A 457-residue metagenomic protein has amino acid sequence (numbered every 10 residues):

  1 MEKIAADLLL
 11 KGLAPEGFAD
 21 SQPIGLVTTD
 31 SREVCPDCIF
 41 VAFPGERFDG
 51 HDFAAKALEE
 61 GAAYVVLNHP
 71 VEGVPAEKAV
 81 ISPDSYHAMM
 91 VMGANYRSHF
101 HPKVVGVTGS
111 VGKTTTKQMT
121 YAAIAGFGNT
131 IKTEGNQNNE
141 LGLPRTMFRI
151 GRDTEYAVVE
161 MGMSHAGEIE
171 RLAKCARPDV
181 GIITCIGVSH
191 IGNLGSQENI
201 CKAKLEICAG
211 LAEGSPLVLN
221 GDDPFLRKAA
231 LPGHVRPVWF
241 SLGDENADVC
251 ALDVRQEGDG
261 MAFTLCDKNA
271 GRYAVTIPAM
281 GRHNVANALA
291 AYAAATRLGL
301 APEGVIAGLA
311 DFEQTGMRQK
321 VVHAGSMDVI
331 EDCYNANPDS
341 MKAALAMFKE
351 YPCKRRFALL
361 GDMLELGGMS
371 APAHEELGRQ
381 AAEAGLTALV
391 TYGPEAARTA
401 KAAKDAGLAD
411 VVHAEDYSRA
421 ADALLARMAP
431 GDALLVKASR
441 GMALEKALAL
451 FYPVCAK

Functional and structural regions predicted by a protein language model:
M1-V91, Y351-C353, R379-Q380, A384-P394: N-terminal leader/targeting and accessory segments in enzymes
C38, A57, M92, V107 (+12 more regions): Residue-level signal for inorganic ion chemistry
G45-F48, T315, C333-A406, K457: Active-site beta-alpha connecting loops in nucleotide-dependent enzymes
L67, V71-P75, I182-D328, C353-K354 (+3 more regions): Acidic, Mg2+-coordinating active-site environments of NTP-dependent enzymes
A79-D84, V411-A420: Short acidic-hydrophobic, aromatic-tinged amphipathic segments that line or gate anion-handling sites
A88-L217, G221, F225-G233, A426 (+1 more regions): Phosphate-binding loop of NTP-binding sites
V107, G316-R318, G441-A449, K457: ATP-dependent carboxylate/acyl-activation modules
